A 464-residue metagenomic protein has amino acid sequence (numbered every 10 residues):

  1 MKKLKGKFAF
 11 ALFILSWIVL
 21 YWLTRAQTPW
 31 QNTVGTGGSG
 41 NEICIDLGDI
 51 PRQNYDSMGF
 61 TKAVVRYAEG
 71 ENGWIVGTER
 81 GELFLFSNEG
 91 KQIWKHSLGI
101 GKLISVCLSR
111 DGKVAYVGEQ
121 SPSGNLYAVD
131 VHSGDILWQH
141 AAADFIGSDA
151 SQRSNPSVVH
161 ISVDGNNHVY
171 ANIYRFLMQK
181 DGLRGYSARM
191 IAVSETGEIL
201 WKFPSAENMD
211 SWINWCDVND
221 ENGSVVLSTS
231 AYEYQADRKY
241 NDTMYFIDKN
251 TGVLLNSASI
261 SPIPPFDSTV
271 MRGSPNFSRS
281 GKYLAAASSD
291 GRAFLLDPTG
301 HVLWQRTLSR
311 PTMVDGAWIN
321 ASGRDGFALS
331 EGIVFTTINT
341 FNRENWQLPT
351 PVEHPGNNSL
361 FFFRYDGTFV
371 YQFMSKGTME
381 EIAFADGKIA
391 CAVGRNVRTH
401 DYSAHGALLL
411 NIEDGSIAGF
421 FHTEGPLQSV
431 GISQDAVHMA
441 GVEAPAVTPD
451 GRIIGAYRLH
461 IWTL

Functional and structural regions predicted by a protein language model:
M1-F13: N-terminal Sec-pathway targeting helices
L15-W22: Hydrophobic h-region of N-terminal signal peptides that target proteins for export in Gram-negative bacteria
W22-L464: Secretory-pathway ectodomains
